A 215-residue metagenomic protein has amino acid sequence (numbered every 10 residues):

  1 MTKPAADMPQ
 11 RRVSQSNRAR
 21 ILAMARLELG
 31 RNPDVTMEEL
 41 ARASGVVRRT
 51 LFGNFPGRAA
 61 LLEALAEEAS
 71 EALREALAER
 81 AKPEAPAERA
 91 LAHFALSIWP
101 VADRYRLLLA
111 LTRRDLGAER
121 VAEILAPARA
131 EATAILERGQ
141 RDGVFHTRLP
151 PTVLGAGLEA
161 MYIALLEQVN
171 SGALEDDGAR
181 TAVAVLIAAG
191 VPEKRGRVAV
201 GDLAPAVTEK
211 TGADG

Functional and structural regions predicted by a protein language model:
M1-A43, A60-E63: Basic, helix-initiating cap at the start of DNA-binding domains
M1-A5, A134-R141, E167, S171-G215: C-terminal peripheral helix-coil segments that are non-catalytic and often amphipathic
I21-E28, L51, L73, I98: Short hydrophobic clusters on alpha-helical segments that form packing/core surfaces in small helical domains
G45-F55: Short hydrophobic/aromatic patch on the recognition helix
F55, A60-A69: Alpha-helical DNA-contacting segments of helix-turn-helix folds
A64, E71, E75-R104, G117: Hydrophobic alpha-helical connector segments
E68, L116-E167: Amphipathic alpha-helical packing segments from all-alpha helical-bundle domains
A110-E119, G201-D202: Short linear capping/connector segments at secondary-structure termini
